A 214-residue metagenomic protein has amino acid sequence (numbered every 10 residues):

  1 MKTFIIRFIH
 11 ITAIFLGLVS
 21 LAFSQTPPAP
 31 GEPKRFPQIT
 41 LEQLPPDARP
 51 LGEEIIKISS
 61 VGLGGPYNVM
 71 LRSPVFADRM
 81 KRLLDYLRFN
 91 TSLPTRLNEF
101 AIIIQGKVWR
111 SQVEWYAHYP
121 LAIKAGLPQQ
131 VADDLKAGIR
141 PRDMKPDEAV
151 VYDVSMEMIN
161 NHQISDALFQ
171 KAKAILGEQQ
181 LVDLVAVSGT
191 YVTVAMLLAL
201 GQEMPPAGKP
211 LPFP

Functional and structural regions predicted by a protein language model:
M1-R7: N-terminal secretory signal peptides that target proteins for export/translocation
I9-S20: Bacterial N-terminal signal peptides
F23-P214: Hydrophobic alpha-helical segments
